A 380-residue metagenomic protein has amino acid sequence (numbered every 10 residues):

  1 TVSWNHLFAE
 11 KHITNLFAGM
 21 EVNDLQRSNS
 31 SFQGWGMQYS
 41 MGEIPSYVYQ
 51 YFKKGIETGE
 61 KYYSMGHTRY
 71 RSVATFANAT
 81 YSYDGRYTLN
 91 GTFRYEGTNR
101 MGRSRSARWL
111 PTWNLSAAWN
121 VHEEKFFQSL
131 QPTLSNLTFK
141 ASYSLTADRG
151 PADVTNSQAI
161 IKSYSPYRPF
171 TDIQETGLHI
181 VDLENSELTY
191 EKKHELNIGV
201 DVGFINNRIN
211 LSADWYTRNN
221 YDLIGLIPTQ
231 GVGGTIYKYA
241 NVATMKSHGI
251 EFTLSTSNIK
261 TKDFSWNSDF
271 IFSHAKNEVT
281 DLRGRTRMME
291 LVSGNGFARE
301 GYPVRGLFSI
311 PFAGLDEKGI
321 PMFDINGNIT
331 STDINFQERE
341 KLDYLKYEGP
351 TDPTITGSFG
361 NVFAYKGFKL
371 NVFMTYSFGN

Functional and structural regions predicted by a protein language model:
T1-P303, F359-K366: Extracellular/periplasmic, surface-exposed regions of secreted and cell-surface proteins
L89-G97, I329-P353: Catalytic-site beta-strand/loop segments enriched in glycine and acidic/polar residues
N185, I325-N328: Solvent-exposed beta-strand/coil patches in large extracellular/periplasmic or lumenal scaffold regions
G231-V232, D316, D324: Acidic surface patches and DE-rich sequence motifs
G306-S309, D316: Long, low-complexity segments enriched in small/aliphatic residues
E348-N380: Glycine-rich, aromatic-lined ligand/substrate-binding cores of catalytic and carbohydrate-binding domains
